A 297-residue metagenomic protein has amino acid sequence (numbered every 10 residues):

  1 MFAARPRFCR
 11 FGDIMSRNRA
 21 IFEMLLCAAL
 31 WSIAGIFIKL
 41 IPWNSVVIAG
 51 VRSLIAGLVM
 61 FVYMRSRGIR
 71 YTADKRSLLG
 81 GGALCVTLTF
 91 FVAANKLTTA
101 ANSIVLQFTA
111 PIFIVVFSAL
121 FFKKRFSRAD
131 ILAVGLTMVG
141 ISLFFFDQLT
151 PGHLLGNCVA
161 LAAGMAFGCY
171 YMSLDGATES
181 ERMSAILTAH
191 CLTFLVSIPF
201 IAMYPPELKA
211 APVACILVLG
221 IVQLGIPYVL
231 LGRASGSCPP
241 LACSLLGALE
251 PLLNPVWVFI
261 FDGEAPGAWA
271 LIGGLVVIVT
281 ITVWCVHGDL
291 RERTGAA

Functional and structural regions predicted by a protein language model:
F2-V47, G82, F90, V139 (+3 more regions): Glycine-/small-residue-enriched transmembrane alpha-helix faces in small-molecule transporters and effluxers
F22, S103-T109, L174-L192, L224-I260: Helix-helix packing/entry segments at the starts of transmembrane helices
L40-V86, F113-I114, A166-Y170, L187-M203 (+1 more regions): Transmembrane alpha-helices of multi-pass small-molecule transport proteins
V47-G50, L54-L58, V92-K123, A163 (+1 more regions): Specific alpha-helical transmembrane segments that line the substrate/conduction pathway and gating interfaces
S53, A248-A297: C-terminal-most transmembrane helix of multi-pass membrane proteins
M60, G82-L84, V116-F117, F126-F146 (+3 more regions): Hydrophobic transmembrane alpha-helices of multi-pass small-molecule transport proteins
R67-N102, L106-Q107, V139, L143 (+1 more regions): Specific transmembrane alpha-helical segments of multi-pass solute transporters/efflux pumps, especially DMT/EamA
Y71-S77, I104-Q107, K123-L143, T150-N157 (+1 more regions): Loop-to-transmembrane alpha-helix entry segments
